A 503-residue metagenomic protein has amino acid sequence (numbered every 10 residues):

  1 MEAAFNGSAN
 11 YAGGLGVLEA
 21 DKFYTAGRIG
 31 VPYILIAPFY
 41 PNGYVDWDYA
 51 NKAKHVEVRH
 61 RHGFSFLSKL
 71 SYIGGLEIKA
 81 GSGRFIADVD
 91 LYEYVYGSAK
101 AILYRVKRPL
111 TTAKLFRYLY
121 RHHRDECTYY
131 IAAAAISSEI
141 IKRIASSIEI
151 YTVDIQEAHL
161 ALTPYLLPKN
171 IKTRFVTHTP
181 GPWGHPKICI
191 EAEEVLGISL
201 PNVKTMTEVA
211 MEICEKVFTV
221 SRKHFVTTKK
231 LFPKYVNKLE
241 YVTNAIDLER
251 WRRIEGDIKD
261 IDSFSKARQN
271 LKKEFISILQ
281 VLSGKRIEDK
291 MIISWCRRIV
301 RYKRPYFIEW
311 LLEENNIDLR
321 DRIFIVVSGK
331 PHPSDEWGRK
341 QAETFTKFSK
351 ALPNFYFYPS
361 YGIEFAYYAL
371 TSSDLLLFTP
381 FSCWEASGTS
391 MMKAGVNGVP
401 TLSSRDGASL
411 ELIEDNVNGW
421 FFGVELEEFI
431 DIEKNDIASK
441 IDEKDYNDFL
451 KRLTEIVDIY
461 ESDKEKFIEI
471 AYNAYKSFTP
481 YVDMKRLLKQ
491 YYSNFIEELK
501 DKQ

Functional and structural regions predicted by a protein language model:
M1-Q503: Catalytic cores of carbohydrate-active enzymes across secretory and cytosolic contexts
